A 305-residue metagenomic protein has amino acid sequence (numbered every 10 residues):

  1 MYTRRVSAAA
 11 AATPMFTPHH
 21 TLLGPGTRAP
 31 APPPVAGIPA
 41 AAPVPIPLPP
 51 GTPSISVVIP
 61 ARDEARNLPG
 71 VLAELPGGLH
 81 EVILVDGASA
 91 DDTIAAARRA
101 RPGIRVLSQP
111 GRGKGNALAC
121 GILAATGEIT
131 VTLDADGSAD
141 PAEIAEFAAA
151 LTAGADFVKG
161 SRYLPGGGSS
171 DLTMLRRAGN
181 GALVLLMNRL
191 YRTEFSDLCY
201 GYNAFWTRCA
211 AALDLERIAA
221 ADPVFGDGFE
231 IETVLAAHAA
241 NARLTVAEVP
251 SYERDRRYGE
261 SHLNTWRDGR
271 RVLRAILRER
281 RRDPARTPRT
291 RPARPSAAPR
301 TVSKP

Functional and structural regions predicted by a protein language model:
M1-S54, I218-P305: Hydrophobic helical membrane-anchoring modules
G37-I46, R62-G77: Short, well-formed alpha-helical segments that are part of the catalytic scaffolds of diverse glycosyltransferases
P53-I59, L68, L75, E81-V85: Hydrophobic targeting segments
E64-N67, S89, K114: Donor nucleotide-sugar binding loop of glycosyltransferases
D86-A95: A conserved acidic beta->alpha catalytic loop
Q109-R112, N116-A124, I129, P141-F225 (+2 more regions): Acceptor/aglycone-binding surface of glycosyltransferases and processive sugar-polymer synthases
G137-A139: Acidic metal-phosphate-binding loop of nucleotide-sugar-dependent transferases
